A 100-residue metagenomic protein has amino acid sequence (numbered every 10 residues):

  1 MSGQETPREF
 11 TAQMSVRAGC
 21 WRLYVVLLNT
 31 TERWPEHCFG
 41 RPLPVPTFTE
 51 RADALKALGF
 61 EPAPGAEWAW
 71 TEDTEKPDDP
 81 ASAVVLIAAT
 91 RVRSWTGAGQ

Functional and structural regions predicted by a protein language model:
M1-W21, S94-G99: Short N-terminal "domain-start" leader segments that mark the transition from disordered tails or signal peptides into
E9, R51, V85-L86: Short, intrinsically disordered, low-complexity terminal segments
R17-R33: Short aromatic-glycine-(Arg/Gly/Cys) micro-motifs in beta-strand/loop hairpins
T31-P46: A short, exposed loop/beta-hairpin motif centered on an aromatic-Gly-Thr core
P46-A63: A short, charged, amphipathic alpha-helix used as a generic interaction element across diverse proteins
E61-Q100: Short, mixed-charge low-complexity intrinsically disordered segments
